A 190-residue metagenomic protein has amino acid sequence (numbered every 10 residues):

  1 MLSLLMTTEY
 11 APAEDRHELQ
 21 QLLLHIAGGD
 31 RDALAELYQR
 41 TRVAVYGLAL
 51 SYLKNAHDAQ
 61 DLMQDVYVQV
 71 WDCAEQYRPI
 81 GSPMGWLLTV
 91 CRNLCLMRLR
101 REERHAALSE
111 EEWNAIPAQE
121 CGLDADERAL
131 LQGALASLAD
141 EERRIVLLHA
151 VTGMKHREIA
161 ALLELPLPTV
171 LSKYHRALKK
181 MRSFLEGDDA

Functional and structural regions predicted by a protein language model:
L2-T7, P12-R16, M97, R104-G133 (+1 more regions): Internal acidic/polar
T8-A13, A27-E36, Y46-D65, E158 (+1 more regions): Short, charged helix-capping/linker segments at alpha-helix termini
E18, Q39-R42, Y46, A56-C73 (+1 more regions): Conserved RNAP core-binding helix
Q21-I26, L130-A139: Short amphipathic alpha-helical boundary/capping segments
R40-V43, S51-K54, S137, L147-M154: Short helix-capping/turn signature of helix-turn-helix
G47, D61-V68, D72, G81-N93 (+1 more regions): Structural recognition of an alpha-helix C-terminal capping motif at a helix-to-coil junction
D72-P79, L88-S109: Arg/Lys-rich amphipathic alpha helix in sigma70-family domain 2
R92, L96, E142, V151 (+2 more regions): DNA-recognition helix of helix-turn-helix
